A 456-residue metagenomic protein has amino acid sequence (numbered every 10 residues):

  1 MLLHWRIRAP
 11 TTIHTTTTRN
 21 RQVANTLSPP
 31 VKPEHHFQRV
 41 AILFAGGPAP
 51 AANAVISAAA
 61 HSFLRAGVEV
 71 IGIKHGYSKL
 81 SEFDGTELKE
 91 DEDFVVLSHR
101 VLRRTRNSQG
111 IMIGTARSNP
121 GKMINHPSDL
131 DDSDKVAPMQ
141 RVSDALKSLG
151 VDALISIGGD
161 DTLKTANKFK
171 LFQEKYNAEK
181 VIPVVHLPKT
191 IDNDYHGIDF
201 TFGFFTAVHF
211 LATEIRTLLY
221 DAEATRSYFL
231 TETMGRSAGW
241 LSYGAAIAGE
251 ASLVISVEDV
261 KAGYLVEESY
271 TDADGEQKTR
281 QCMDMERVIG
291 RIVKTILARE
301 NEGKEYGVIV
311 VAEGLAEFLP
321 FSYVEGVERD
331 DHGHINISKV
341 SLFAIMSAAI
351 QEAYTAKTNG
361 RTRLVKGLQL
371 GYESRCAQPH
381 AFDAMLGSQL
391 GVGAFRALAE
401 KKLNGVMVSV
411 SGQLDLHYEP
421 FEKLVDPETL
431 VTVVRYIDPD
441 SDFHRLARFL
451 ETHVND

Functional and structural regions predicted by a protein language model:
A24-F37, Q140-D144: A short, basic/flexible loop-to-alpha-helix module at the beginning of a structural domain
P29-E87: N-terminal phosphate-binding or glycine-rich loops at protein starts, especially the Walker A/P-loop of NTPases
A45-G47, V68, I73-K79, R117-S118 (+7 more regions): Short, ordered loop/turn segments at secondary-structure junctions
A49-A59, L80-S81, G121, V136-Q140 (+4 more regions): Short glycine/serine/threonine-rich phosphate/pyrophosphate-binding segments that cradle anionic phosphate groups
F63, V68-L149: Glycine-rich nucleotide/cofactor/substrate-binding loop typically near the N-terminus or early in the first domain
D144-A145, A153-G158, K164-Y176, K180-V181 (+1 more regions): Accessory alpha-helical/coil subdomains and C-terminal extensions that flank or cap enzyme catalytic cores
E317-D456: C-terminal non-catalytic interaction/assembly regions of soluble proteins
